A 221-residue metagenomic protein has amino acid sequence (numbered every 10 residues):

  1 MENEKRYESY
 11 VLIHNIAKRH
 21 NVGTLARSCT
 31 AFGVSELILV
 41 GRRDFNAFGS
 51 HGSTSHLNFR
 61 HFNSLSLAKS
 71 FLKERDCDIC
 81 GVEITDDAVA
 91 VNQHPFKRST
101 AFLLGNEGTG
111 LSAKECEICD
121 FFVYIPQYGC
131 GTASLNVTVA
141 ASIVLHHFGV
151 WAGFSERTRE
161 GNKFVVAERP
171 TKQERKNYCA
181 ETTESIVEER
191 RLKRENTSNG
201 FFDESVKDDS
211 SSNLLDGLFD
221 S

Functional and structural regions predicted by a protein language model:
M1-S221: Post-transcriptional modification and biogenesis factors for structured RNAs of the translation apparatus
